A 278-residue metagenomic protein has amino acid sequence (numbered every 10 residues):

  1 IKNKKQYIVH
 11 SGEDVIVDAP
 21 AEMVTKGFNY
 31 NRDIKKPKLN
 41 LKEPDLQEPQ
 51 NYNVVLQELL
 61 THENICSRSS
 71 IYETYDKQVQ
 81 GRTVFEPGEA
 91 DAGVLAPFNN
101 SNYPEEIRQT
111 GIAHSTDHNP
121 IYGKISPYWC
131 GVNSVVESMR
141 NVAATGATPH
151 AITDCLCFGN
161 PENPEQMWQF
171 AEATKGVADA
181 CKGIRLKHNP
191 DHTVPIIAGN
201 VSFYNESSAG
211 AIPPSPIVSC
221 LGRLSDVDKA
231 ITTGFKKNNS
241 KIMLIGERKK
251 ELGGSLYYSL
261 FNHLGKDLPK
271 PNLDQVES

Functional and structural regions predicted by a protein language model:
I1-S278: Glycine/proline-enriched, intrinsically flexible loops and inter-domain linkers
